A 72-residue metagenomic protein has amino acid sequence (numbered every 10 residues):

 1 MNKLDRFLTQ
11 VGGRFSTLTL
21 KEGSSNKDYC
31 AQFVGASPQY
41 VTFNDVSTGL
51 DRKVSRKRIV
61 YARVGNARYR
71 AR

Functional and structural regions predicted by a protein language model:
M1-C30, N44-R72: Short glycine-rich, low-complexity segments
Q39-T42: Short aromatic-glycine-enriched beta-strand elements
